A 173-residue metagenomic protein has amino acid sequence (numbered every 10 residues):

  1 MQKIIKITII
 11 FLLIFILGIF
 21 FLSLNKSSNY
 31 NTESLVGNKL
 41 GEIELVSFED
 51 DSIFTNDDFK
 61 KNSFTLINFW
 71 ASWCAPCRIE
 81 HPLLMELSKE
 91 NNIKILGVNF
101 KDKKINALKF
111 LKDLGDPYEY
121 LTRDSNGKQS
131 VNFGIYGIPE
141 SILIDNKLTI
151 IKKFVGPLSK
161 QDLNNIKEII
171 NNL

Functional and structural regions predicted by a protein language model:
M1-V46: N-terminal targeting signals for export/organelle localization
E44-T65: A short beta-strand-turn-helix
S63-T65, F69-W73, G137: Short pre-active-site segment immediately N-terminal to redox-active cysteine/selenocysteine motifs in thiol-based
L66-I67, I95, S141: Hydrophobic beta-strand anchors of alpha/beta hydrolase catalytic cores
F69-E86: Conserved redox-active cysteine motifs that mediate thiol-disulfide chemistry, especially di-cysteine Cys-X(1-2)-Cys
K89-E90, K94-N126, I138: Conserved segment of the thioredoxin-like fold in thiol-based oxidoreductases
K112-P117, D124-I170: Thiol/disulfide oxidoreductase modules built on the thioredoxin-like
